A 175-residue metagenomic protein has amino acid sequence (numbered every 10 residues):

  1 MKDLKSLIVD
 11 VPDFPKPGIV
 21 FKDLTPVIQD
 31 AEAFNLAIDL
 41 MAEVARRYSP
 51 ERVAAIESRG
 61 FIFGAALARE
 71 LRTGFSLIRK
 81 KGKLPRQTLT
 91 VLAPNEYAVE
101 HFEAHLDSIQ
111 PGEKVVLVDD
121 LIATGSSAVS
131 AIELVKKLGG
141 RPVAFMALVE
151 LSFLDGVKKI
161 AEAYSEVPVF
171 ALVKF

Functional and structural regions predicted by a protein language model:
M1-F175: PRPP-associated nucleotide enzymes
